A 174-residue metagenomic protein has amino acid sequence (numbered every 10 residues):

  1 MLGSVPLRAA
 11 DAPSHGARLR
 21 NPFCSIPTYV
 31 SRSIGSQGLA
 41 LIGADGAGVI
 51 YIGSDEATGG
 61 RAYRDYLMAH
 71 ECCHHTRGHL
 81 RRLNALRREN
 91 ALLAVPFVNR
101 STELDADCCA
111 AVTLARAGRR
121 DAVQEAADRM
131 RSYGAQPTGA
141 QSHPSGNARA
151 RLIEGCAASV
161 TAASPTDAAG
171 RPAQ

Functional and structural regions predicted by a protein language model:
L2-A62, H75-G78, R82-L86, V95-F97 (+2 more regions): C-terminal capping/extension segments of zinc metalloprotease domains
Y63-E71: Short alpha-helical catalytic segment bearing the HExxH-like zincin motif of zinc-dependent metalloproteases
H70, L93-A94: Short, charged/polar low-complexity linear motifs in solvent-exposed/disordered segments
N90: Active-site rim beta-loop-alpha module in soluble metabolic enzymes
